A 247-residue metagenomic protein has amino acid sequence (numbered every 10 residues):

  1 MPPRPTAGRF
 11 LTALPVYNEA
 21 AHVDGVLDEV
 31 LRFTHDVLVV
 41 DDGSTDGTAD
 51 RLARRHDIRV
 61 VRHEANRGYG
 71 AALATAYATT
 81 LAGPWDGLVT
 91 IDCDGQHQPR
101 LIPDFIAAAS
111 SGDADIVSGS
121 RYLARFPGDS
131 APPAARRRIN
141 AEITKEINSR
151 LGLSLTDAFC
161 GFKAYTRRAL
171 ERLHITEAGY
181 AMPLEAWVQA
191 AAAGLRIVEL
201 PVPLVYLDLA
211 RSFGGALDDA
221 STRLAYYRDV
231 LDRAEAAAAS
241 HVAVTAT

Functional and structural regions predicted by a protein language model:
M1-E29: N-proximal low-complexity "stem/linker" segments adjacent to membrane-targeting elements
M1-G8, G152, I175-T247: Hydrophobic helical membrane-anchoring modules
A21-G25, T45-R54: Acidic helix N-cap motif at the loop->helix transition within catalytic regions of sugar-transfer enzymes
V23, V30, A76, D94 (+3 more regions): Residue-level signature of catalytic and energy-coupling elements of molecular machines, predominantly ATP/GTP-dependent
L27, H35-S44, V61-H63: Short beta-strand/loop segment that forms part of the nucleotide-sugar
D41-D50, A65, G95: A conserved acidic beta->alpha catalytic loop
A65, Y69-A82, P99-Y180, L207-L217: Acceptor/aglycone-binding surface of glycosyltransferases and processive sugar-polymer synthases
P84-Q96: Short beta-strand-to-loop acidic/aromatic patch adjacent to the donor-nucleotide binding site
